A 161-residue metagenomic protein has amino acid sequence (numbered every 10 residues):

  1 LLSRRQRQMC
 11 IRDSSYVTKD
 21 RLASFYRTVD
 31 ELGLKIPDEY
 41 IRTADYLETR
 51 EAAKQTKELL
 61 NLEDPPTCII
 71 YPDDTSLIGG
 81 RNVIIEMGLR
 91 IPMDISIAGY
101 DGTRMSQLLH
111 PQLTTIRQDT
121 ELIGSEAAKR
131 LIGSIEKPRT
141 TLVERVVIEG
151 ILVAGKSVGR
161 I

Functional and structural regions predicted by a protein language model:
L1-I11: Single conserved hydrophobic/aromatic residue that forms the stacking wall/gate of nucleotide- or nucleobase-binding
S3, T18, G124: Short, conserved glycine- and acidic-residue-centered signature motifs in active-site or ligand-binding loops
S14, R21, T75-L77: Alpha-helix capping/helix-boundary segments
Y16, E39-R42, T114, V146: Structural signal for short hydrophobic segments within the conserved structured cores of catalytic domains across
T18-Y26: Short, surface-exposed alpha-helical segments at coil->helix boundaries
Y26-R50: Short beta-strand elements in bilobed, periplasmic/extracellular small-molecule ligand-binding domains
K54-I161: Flexible loop/turn connectors
